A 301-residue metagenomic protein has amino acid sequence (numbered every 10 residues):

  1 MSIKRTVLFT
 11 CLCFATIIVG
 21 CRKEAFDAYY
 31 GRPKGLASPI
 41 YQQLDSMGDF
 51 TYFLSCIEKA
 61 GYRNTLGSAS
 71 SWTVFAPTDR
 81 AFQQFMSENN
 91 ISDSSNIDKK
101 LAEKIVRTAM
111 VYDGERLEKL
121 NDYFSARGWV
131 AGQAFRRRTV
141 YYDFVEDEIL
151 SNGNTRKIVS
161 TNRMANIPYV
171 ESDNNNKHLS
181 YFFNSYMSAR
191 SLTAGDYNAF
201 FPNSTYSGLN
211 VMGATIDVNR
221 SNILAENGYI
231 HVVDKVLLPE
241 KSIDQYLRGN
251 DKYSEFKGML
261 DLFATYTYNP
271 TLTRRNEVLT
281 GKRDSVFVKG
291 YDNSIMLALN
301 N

Functional and structural regions predicted by a protein language model:
M1-C21: Sec-dependent bacterial lipoprotein signal peptides
C21-N301: Mature, structured domains of secreted/extracytosolic soluble proteins
